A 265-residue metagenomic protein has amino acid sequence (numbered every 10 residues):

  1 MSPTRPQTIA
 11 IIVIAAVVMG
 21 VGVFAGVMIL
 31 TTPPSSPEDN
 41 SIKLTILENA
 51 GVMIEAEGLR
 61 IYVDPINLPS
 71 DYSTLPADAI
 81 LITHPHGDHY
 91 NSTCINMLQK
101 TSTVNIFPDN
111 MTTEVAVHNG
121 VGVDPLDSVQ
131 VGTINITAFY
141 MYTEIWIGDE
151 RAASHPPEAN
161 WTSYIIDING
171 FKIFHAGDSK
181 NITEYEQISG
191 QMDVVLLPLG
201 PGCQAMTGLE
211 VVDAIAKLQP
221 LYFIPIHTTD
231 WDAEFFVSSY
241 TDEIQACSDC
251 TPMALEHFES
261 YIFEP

Functional and structural regions predicted by a protein language model:
M1-P37: Secretory targeting signatures
S35-L75, G122-G190, E256-P265: Core dinuclear metal-dependent hydrolase active-site scaffold
R60-D64, L81, I106-F107, F174-A176 (+2 more regions): Structural recognition of the beta-strand scaffold that forms the well-ordered cores of secreted hydrolase catalytic
N67-M111, G190-L196: Active-site metal-binding motif and surrounding structural segment of the metallo-beta-lactamase
P69-S70, H86-Y90, T112-V115, D127-V129 (+5 more regions): Active-site environment of divalent metal-dependent phosphoester hydrolases
A77, M192-L197, P201-T228: Proline-aspartate-enriched helix->loop->beta-strand connector
H118-N135, A216-P265: Binuclear metal-ion centers of metallo-dependent hydrolases, dominated by the metallo-beta-lactamase
P157-A159, T207-A214, V237-S239: Charged helix-capping and loop-helix junction motifs
